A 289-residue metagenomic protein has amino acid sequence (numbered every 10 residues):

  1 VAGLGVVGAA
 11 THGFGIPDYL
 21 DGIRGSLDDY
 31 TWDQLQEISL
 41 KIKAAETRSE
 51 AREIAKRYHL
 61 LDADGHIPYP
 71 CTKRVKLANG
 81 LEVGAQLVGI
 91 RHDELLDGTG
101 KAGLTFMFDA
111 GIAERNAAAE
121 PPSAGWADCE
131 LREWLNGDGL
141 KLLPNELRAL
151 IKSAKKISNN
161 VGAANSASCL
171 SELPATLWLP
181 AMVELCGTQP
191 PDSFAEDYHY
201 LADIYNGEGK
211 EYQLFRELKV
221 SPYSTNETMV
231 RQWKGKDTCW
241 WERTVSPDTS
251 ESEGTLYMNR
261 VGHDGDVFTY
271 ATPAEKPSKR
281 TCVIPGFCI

Functional and structural regions predicted by a protein language model:
V1-D28: Fibrous stalk/shaft segments of extracellular and virion attachment machinery
G25-I289: Collagenous Gly-X-Y triple-helix signature in extracellular proteins
